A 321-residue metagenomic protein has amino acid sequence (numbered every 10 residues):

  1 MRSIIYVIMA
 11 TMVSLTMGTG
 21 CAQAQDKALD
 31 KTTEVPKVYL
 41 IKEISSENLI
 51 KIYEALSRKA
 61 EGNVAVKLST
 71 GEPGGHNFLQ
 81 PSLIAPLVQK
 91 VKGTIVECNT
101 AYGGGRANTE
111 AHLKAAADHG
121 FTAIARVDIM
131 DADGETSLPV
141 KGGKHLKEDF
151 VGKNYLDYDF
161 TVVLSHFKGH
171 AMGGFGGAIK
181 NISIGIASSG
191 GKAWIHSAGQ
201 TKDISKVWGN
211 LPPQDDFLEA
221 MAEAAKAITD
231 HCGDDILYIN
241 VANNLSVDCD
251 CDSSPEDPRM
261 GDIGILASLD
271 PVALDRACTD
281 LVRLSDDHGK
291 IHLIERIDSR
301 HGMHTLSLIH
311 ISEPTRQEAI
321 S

Functional and structural regions predicted by a protein language model:
M1-I5, C278: Positively charged n-region of N-terminal signal peptides that target proteins for export
V7-T16: Bacterial N-terminal signal peptides
A22-D26: Boundary at the C-terminal end of the N-terminal hydrophobic targeting segment
D30-A85, K90-L308, S312, R316: Extended, low-polarity segments enriched in aliphatic/aromatic residues
I320-S321: Hydrophobic alpha-helical segments, chiefly the membrane-spanning helices and signal/signal-anchor peptides
